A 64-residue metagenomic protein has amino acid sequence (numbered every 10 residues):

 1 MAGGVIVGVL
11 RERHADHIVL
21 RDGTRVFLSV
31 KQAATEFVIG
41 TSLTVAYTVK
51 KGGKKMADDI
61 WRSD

Functional and structural regions predicted by a protein language model:
M1-H14, V45-A46: Structural detector for short beta-strands of small beta-barrel domains
A2, Q32, W61-D64: Intrinsically disordered, low-complexity RNA-binding regions enriched in Gly/Arg/Ser/Tyr
H17-G23, D59: Short, acidic/hydrophobic/Gly-rich beta-strand patch recurrent on exposed beta strands that often constitutes part
T24-K31: A short macromolecule-binding patch
K31-A46: Short nucleic-acid-contacting surface segments enriched for D/E, G, S/T with interspersed K/R
T48-D64: OB-fold/S1-family single-stranded nucleic acid-binding modules
